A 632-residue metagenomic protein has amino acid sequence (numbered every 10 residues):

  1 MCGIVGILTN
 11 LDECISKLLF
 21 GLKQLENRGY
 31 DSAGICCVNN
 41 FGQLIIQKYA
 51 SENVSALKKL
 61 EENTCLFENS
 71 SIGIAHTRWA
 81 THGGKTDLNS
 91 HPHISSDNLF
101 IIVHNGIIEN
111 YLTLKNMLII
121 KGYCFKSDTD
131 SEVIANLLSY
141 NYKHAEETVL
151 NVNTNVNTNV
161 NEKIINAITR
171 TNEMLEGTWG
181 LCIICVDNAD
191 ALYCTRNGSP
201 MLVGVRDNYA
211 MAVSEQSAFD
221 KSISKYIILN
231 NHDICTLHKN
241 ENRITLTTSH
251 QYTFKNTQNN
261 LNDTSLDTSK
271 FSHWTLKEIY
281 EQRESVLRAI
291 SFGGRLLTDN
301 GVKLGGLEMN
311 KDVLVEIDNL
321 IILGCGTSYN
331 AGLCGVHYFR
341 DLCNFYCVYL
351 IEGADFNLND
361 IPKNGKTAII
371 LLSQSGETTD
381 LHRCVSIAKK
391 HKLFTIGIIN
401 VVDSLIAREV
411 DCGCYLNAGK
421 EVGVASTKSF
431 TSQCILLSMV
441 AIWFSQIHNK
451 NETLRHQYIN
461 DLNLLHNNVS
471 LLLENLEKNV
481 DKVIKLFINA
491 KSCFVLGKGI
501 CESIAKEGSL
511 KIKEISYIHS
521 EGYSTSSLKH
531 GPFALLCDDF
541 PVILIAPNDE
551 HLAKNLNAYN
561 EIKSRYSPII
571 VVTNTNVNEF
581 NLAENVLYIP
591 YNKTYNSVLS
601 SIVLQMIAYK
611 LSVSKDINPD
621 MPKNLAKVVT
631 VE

Functional and structural regions predicted by a protein language model:
M1-T275, E284-E316, L472, L476: Conserved short alpha-helical segments that host acidic/polar catalytic motifs at enzyme active sites
D187-N188, N197-M201, R206-N208, A218-K221 (+3 more regions): A SIS-like phosphosugar-recognition module
